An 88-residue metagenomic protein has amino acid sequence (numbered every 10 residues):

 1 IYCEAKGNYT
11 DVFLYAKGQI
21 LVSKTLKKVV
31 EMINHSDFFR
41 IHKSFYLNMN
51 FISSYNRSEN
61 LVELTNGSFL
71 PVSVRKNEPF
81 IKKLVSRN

Functional and structural regions predicted by a protein language model:
I1-T65, F69-P71: Conserved binding/recognition cores within well-folded domains
A16, L64-N66, V74-N88: Eukaryotic intrinsically disordered, low-complexity regulatory linkers and tails enriched in Ser/Thr/Pro
